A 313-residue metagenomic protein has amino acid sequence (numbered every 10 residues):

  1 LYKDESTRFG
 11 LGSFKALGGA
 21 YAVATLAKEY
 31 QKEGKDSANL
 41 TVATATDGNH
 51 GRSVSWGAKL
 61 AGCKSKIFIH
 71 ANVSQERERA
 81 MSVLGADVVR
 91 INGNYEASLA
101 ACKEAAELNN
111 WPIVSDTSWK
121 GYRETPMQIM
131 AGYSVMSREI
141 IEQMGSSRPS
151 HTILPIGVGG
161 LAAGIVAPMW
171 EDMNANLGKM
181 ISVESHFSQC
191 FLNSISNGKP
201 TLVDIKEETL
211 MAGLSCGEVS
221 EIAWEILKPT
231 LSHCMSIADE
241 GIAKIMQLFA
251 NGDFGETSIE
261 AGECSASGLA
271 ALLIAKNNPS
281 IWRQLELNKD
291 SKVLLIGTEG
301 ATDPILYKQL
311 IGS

Functional and structural regions predicted by a protein language model:
L1-S313: PLP-dependent amino-acid enzyme catalytic core
